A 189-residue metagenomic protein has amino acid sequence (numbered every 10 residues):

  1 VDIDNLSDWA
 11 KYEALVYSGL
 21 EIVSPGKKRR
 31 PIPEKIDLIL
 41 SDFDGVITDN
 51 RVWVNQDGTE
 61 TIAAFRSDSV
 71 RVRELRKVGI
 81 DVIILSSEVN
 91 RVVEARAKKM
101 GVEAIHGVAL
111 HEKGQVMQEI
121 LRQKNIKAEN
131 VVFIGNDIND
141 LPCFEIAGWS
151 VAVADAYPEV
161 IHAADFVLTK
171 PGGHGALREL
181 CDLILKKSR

Functional and structural regions predicted by a protein language model:
V1-P31: Conserved alpha/beta core of the MobA/IspD/sugar-nucleotide pyrophosphorylase nucleotidyltransferase superfamily
D2-L6, R66, A163: Alpha-helical architecture
D4, D42, G135-N136: Acidic di-acidic motifs
S7-A10, V70-R73, Q115, N139-P142: Active-site phosphate/pyrophosphate-handling residues
A10-E13, R73-R76, Q118, R178-D182: Predominant activation on well-ordered alpha-helical scaffold segments within soluble catalytic domains
G26-Q115: Alpha-helical substrate-recognition element adjacent to the catalytic core
G58-F65, V92, K98-M100, A104-G107 (+1 more regions): Mg2+-dependent phosphoryl-transfer enzymes with acidic/Ser/Thr/Gly-rich catalytic loops
